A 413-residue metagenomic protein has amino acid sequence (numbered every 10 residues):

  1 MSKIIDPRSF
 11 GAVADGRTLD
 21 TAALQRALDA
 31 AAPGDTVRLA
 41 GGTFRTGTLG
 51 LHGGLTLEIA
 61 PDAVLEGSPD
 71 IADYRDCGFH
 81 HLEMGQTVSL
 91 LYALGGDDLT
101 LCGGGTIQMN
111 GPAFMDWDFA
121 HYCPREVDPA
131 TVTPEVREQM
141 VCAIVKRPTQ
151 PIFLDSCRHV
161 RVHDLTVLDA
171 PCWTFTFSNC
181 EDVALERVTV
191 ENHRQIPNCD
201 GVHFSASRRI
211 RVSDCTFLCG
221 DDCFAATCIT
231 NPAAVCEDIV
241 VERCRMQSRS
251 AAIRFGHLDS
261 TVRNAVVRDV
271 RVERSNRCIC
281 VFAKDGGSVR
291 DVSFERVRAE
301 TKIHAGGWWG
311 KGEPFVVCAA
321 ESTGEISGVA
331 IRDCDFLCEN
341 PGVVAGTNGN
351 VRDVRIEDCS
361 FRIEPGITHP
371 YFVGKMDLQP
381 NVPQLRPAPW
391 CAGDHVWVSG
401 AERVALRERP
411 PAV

Functional and structural regions predicted by a protein language model:
M1-V413: Extracellular/periplasmic carbohydrate-active domains that bind, remodel, or depolymerize complex polysaccharides
